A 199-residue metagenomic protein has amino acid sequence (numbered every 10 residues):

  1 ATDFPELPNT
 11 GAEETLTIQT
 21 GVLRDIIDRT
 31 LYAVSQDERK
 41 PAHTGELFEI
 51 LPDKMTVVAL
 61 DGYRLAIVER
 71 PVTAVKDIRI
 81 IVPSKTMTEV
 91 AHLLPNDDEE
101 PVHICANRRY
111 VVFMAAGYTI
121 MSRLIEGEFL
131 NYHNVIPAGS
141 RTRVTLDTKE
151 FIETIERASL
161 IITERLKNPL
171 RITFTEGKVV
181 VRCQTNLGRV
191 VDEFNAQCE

Functional and structural regions predicted by a protein language model:
A1-E199: Structural preference for solvent-exposed beta-strand-turn elements and adjacent flexible terminal/loop segments within
